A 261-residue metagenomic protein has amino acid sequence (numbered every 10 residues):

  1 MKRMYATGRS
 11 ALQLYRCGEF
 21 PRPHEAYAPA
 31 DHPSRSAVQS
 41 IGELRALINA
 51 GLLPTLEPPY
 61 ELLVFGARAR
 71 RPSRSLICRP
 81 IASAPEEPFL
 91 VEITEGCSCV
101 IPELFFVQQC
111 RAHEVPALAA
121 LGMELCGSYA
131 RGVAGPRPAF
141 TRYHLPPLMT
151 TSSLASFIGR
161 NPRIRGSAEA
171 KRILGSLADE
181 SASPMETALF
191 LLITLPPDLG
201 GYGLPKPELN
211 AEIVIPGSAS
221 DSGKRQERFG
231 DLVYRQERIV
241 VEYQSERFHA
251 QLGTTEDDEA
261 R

Functional and structural regions predicted by a protein language model:
M1-G166, F190: Short gly/ser-rich loop at a beta-strand->alpha-helix junction or flexible surface loop bordering the NTP-binding
H144-R261: Surface segments flanking catalytic/ligand-binding clefts of nucleic-acid enzymes
